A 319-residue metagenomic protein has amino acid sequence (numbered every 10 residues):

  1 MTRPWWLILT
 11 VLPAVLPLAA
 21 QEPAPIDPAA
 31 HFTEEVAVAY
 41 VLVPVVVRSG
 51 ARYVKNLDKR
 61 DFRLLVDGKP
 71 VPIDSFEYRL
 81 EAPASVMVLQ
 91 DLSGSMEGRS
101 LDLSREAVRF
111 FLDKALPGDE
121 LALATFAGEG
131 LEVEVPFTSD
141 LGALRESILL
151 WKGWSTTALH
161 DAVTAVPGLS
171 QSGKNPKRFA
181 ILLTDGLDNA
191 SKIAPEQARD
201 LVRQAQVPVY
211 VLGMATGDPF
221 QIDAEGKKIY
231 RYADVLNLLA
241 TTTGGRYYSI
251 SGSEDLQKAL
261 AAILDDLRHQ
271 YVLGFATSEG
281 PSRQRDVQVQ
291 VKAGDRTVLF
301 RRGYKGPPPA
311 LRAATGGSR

Functional and structural regions predicted by a protein language model:
M1-T2: N-terminal secretory signal peptides that target proteins for export/translocation
W5-P17: Bacterial N-terminal signal peptides
A20-R319: Scaffold/interface architecture of coatomer-like assemblies
